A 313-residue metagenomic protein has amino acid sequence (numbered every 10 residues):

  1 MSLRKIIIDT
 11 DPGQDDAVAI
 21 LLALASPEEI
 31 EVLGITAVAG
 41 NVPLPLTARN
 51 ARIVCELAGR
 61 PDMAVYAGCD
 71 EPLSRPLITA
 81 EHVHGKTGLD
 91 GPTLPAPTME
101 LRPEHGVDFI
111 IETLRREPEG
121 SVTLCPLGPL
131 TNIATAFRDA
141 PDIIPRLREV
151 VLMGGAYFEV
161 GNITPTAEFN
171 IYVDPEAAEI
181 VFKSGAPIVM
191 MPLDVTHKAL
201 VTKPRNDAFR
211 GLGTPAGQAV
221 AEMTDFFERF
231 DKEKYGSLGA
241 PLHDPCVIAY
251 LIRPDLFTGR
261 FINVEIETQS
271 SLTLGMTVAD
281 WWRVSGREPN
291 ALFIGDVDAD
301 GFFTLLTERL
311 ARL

Functional and structural regions predicted by a protein language model:
S2-I53, P61, T87, T93-K198 (+1 more regions): Active-site histidine-anchored catalytic micro-motif
S2-L3, L22-A25, E29-E31, Y172-E176 (+1 more regions): Conformational coupling and interaction surfaces
A37-G40, G68-D70, Q269: Acidic/polar N-terminal loop/beta-strand segments that form early-domain functional surfaces
V42-L46, N50, S74, A156-V160 (+1 more regions): Short, mixed-charge aromatic SLiMs
C55-A58, S285: Short, conserved catalytic or adaptor-binding loops enriched in Gly and charged residues
G59-Y66: A short alpha-helix-loop-beta-strand transition element characteristic of N-terminal alpha/beta dinucleotide-binding
V65, V181, I248: A residue-level signal for conserved active-site and pocket-lining positions in enzyme catalytic cores
Y66-L94: Surface-exposed loop and adjacent secondary-structure segments within mature catalytic domains
